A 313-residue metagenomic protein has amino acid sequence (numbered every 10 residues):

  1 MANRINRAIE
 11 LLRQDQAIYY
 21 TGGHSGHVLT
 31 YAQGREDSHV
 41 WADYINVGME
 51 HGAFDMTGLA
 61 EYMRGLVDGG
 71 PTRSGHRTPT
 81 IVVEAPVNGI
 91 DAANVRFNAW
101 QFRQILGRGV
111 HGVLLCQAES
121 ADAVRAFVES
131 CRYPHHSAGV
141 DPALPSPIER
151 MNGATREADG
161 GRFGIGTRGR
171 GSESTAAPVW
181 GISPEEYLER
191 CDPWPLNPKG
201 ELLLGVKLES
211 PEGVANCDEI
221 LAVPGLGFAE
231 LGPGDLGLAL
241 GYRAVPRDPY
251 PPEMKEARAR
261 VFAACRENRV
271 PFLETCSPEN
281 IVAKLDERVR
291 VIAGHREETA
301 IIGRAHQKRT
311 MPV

Functional and structural regions predicted by a protein language model:
M1-V313: Expand to "…catalyze enediolate/carbanion chemistry for C-C bond making/breaking, isomerization, decarboxylation
